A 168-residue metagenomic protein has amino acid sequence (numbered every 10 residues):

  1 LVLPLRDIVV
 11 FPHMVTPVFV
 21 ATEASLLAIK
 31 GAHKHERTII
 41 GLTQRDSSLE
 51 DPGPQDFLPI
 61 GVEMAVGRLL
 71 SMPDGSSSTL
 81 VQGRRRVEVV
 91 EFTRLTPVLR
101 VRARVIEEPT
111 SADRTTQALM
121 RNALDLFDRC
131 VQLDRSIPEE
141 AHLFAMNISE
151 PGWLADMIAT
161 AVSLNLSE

Functional and structural regions predicted by a protein language model:
L1-E168: N-terminal low-complexity, acidic/polar interaction/targeting segments
